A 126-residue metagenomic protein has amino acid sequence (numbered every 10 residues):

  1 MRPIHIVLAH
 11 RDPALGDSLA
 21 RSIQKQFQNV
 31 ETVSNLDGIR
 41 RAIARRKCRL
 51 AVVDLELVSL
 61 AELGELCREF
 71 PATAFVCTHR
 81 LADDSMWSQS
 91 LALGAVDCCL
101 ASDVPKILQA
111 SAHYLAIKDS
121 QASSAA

Functional and structural regions predicted by a protein language model:
H10-S34: Two-component/phosphorelay signaling modules centered on CheY-like receiver
R11, T78-A82, S102: Conserved active-site segment of CheY-like receiver
S34-L50, V58: Acidic, metal-coordinating helix/loop segments flanking the phosphotransfer/catalytic sites of two-component signaling
G38, L60, L81-S85: Negatively charged, flexible loop motifs adjacent to catalytic sites in prokaryotic signal transduction proteins
A51, F75, C98-C99: Two-component signal transduction core modules
L60-A72: Short amphipathic alpha-helix used as the core "switch/output" element in two-component signaling
H79-C98: Alpha4 helix (beta4-alpha4-beta5 surface) of REC/receiver domains from two-component response regulators
D103, I107-A125: Receiver (REC) domain switch/output surface
